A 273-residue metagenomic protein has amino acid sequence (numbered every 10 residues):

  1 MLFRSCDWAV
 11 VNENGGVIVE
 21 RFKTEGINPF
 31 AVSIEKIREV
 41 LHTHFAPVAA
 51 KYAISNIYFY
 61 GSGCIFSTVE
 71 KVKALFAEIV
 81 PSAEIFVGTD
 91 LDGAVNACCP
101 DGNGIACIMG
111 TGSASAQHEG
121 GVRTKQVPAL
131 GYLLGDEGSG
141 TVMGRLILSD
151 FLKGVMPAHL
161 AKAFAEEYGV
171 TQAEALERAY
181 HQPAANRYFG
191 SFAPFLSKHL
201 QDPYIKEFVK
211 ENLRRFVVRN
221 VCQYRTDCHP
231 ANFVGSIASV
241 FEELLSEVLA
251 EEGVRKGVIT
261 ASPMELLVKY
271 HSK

Functional and structural regions predicted by a protein language model:
M1-N56, V95-I105, L146-K273: ATP-binding/phosphotransfer module of carbohydrate and carboxylate kinases, centering on a glycine-rich
I65-H159: Phosphate-binding/catalytic loop of phosphoryl-transfer enzymes
